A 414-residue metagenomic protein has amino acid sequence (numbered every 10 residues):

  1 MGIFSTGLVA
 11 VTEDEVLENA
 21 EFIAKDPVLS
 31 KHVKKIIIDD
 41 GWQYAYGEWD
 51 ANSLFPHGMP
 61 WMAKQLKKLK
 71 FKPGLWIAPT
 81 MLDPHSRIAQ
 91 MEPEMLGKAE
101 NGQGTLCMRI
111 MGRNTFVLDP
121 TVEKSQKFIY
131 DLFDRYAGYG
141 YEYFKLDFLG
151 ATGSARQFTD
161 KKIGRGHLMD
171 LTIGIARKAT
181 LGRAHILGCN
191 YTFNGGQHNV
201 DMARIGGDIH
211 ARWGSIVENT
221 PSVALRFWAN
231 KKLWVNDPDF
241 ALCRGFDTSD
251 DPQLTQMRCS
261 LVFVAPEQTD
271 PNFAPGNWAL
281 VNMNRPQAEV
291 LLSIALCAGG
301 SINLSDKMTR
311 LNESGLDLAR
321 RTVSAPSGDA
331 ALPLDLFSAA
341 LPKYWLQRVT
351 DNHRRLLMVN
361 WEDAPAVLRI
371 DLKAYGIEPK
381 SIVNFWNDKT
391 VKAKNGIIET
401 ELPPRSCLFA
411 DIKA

Functional and structural regions predicted by a protein language model:
I3-D134, Y141-D160: Aromatic-lined carbohydrate-binding/catalytic grooves of carbohydrate-active enzymes
S5-L8, Q43-G47, T80-H85, A151-A155 (+7 more regions): Flexible loop/turn segments at secondary-structure boundaries
I36, L66, I186, C297 (+1 more regions): Conserved, mostly hydrophobic/aromatic
Q90-E123, K127, L171-T309: Glycan-recognition surfaces
L291, A295-A298, N303, S338-G376 (+1 more regions): Carbohydrate-binding surface patches
L292-F337: Aromatic- and carboxylate-lined catalytic core of secreted/periplasmic carbohydrate-active enzymes
K373-D388: Solvent-exposed beta-hairpin/edge-strand motifs
K394-A414: C-terminal beta-strand-rich structural cap/linker in extracellular carbohydrate-active enzymes
